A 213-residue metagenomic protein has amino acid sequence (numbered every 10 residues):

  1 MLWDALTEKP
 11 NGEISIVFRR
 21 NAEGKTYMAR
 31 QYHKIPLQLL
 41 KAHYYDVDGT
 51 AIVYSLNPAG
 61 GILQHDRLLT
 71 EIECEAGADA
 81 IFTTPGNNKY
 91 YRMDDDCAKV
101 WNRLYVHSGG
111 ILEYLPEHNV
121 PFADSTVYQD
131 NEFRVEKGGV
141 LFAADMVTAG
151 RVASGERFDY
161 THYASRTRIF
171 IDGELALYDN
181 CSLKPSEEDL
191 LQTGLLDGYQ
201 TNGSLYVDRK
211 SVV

Functional and structural regions predicted by a protein language model:
M1-H118, A123: N-terminal, charged/glycine-rich beta-strand/loop interface patches
R67-L69, Y128, N202: Intrinsic-disorder/low-complexity, polar/charged segments enriched in Ser/Thr/Lys/Arg/Asp/Glu/Gln
G77, E136-G138: Outer-membrane beta-barrel channels and translocator barrels
H118-P121, T126-Y128, L141, D145-Q200: Short acidic-hydrophobic catalytic motif
L205: Glycine-rich, often acidic-flanked micro-motifs that create phosphate/phosphodiester-binding or positioning elements
K210-V213: Conserved small/polar residues in nucleotide/adenosyl-binding loops
